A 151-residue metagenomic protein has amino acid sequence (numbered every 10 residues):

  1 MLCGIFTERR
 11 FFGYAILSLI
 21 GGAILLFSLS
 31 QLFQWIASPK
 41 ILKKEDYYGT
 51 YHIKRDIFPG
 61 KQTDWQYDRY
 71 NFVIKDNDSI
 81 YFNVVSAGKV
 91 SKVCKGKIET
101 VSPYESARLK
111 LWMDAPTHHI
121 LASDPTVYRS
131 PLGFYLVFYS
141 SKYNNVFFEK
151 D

Functional and structural regions predicted by a protein language model:
M1-R10: Membrane-embedded alpha-helical segments of integral membrane proteins
R9-S38, E45: Internal/C-terminal transmembrane anchor helices
S38-P39, H119: Short, exposed beta-strand "edge-strand" segments with a Pro/Gly-rich flavor and a Y/T-containing core
K40-L42, F138: Alpha-helical interaction segments
L42-I57: Membrane-embedded, lumen/periplasm-facing catalytic core of multi-pass transferases that use lipid-linked donors
K54-D151: Extracytosolic and intramembrane catalytic regions of membrane-associated proteins in envelope/secretory systems
